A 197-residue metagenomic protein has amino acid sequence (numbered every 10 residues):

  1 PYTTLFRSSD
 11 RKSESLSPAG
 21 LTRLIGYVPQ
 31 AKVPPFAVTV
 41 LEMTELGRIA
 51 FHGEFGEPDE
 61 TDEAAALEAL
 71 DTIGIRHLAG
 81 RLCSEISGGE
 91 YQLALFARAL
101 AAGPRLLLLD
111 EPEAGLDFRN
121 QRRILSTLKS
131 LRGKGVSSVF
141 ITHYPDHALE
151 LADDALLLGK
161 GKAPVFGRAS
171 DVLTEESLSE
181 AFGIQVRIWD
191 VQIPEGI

Functional and structural regions predicted by a protein language model:
P1-L5: Short, small-residue-biased leader/transition segments that mark boundaries at the very start of proteins
E45, E60-L78: Conserved ABC ATPase "signature" region
L82-I86, E90: Conserved ABC ATPase signature
L107-E111: Catalytic Walker B motif of ABC-type/P-loop ATPase nucleotide-binding domains
A148-E150: A short, surface-exposed alpha-helical micro-motif characterized by mixed small hydrophobic and charged/polar residues
A155-R168: H-loop (His-switch) and adjacent beta-strand-loop-beta switch element of ABC-type ATPase nucleotide-binding domains
S179-I197: ABC ATPase nucleotide-binding domains
